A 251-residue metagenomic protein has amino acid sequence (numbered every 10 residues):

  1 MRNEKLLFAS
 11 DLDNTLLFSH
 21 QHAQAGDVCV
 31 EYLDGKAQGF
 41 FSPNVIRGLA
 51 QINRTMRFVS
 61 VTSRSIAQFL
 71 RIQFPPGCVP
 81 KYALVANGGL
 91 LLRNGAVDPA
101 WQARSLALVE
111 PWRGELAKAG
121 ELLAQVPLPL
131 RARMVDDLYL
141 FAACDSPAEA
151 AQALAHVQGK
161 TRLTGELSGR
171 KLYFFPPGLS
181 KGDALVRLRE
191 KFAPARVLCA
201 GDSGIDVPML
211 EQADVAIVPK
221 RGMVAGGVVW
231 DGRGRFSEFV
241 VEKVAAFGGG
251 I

Functional and structural regions predicted by a protein language model:
R2-F8, L12-R57: Active-site neighborhood of HAD-like aspartate-dependent phosphohydrolases
N3, F175, G182-I251: Mg2+-dependent phosphoryl-transfer enzymes with acidic/Ser/Thr/Gly-rich catalytic loops
E4-K5, T55-M56, P80, N87 (+2 more regions): Short, well-ordered alpha-helix to beta-strand connector turns
G39-L123: Active-site phosphate-binding/coordination module
L49-I72, A83, P129-A148, L185 (+1 more regions): Substrate-recognition element of Asp-dependent hydrolases with the DxDx(T/V) motif
P76-V79, T161, Q212-A213: Short, structured coil segments at secondary-structure junctions
L92-A107, T164-A195: Substrate-recognition "cap/lid" segment bordering the active-site pocket of phosphatases
A119, A150-R162: Short amphipathic alpha-helices in soluble, non-transmembrane regions that often serve as interface/regulatory elements
